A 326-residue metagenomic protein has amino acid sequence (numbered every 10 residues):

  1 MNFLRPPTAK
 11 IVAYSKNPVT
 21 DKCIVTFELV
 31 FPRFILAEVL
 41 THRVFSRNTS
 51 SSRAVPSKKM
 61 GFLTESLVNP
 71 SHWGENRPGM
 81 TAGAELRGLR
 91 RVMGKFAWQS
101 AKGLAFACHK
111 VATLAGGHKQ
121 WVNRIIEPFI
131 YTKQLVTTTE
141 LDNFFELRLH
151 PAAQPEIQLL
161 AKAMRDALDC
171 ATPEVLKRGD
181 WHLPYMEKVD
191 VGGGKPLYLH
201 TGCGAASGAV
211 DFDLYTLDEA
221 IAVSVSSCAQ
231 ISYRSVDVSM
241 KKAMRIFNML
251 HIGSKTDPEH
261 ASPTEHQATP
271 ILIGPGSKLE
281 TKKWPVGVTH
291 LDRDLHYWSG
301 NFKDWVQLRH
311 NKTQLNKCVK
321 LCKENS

Functional and structural regions predicted by a protein language model:
M1-S326: A conserved ligand/cofactor-binding region detector
